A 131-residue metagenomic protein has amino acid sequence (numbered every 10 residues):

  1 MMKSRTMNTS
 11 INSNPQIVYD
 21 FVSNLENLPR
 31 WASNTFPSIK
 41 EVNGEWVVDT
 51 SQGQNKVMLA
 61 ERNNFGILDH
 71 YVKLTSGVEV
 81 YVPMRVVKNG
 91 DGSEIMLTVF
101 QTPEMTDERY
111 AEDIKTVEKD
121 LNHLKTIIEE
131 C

Functional and structural regions predicted by a protein language model:
M1-I39: Hydrophobic ligand-binding cavity/cleft-lining segments
S4-R5, N14, E45, P103 (+1 more regions): Residues at structural and domain junctions
T6-N8, Q54-K56, Y81-P83, I114: Well-ordered beta-strand positions in beta-sheet-rich domains
I11-S13, V72, Q101: Short beta-strand-to-loop capping motifs
S13, S23, Q54, T116-K119: Generic recognition of short, well-ordered alpha-helical interface segments
V18-V22, L28, L59, H70 (+2 more regions): Hydrophobic pocket/interface hotspot
P29-Y81, N89-G90, K119, E130-C131: Glycine-rich portal/gate segments that line the openings of hydrophobic small-molecule binding cavities
L74-C131: Beta-strand/loop substructures that line and gate deep hydrophobic ligand-binding cavities in soluble
